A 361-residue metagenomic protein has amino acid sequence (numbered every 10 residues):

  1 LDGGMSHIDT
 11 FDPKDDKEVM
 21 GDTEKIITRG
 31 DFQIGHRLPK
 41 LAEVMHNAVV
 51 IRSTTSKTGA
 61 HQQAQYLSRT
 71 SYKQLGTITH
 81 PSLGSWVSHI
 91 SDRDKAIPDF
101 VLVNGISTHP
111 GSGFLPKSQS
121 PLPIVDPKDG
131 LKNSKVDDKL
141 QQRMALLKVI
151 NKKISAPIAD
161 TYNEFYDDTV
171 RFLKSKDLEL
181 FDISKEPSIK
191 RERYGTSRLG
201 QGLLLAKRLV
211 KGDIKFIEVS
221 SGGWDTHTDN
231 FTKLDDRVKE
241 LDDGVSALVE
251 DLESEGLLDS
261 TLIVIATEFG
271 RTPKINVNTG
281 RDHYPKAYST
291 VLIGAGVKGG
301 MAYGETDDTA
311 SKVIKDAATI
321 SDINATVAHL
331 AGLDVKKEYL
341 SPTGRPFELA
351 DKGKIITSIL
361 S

Functional and structural regions predicted by a protein language model:
L1-S361: Ligand-binding pockets and gating/stacking loops
